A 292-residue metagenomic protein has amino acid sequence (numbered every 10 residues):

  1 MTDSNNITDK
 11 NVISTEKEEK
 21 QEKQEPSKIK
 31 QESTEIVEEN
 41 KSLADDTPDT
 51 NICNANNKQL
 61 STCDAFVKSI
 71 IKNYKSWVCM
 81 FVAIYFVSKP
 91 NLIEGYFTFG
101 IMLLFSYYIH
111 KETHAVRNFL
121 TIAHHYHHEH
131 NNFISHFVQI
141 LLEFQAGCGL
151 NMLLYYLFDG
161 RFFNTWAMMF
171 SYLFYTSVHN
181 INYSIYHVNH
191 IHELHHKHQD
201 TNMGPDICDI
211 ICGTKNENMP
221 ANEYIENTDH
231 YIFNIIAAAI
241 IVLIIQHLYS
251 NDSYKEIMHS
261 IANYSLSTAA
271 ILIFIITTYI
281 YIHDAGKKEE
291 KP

Functional and structural regions predicted by a protein language model:
M1-V67, C212-D229, Y279-P292: Transit-peptide-like, low-complexity N-terminal presequences and other terminal intrinsically disordered regions
D64-P90, I236-K291: Terminal transmembrane helix and immediately flanking juxtamembrane interfaces of multi-pass membrane proteins
K75-A83, Q139-Y156, H230-I240: Core segments of transmembrane alpha-helices that mediate helix-helix packing or line hydrophobic substrate/ligand
A83-T98, L153-A167: Helix-coil boundary and interhelical linker segments in multi-pass alpha-helical membrane proteins
I101-N118, W166-V188, I244-L248, I271-K287: Transmembrane alpha-helical segments that form the membrane-embedded catalytic/substrate-channel core of multi-pass
L120-G147: Juxtamembrane helix-capping/reentrant segments at transmembrane boundaries
L154-Y183, T228-S260: Hydrophobic alpha-helical transmembrane segments and immediately flanking/interface helices in integral membrane
N182-Y224: Membrane-proximal soluble regions of multi-pass membrane proteins
